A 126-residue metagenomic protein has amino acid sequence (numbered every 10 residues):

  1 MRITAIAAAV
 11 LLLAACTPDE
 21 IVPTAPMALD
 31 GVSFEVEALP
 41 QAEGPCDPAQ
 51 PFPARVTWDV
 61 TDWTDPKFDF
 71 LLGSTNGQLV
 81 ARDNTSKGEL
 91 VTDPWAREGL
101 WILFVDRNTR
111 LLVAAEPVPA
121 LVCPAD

Functional and structural regions predicted by a protein language model:
M1-A8: Sec-dependent signal peptide recognition, specifically the positively charged N-region followed immediately by
L12-A15: C-terminal motif of bacterial Sec signal peptides marking the signal peptidase cleavage site
T17-D19: Bacterial signal peptide processing site
T24-A25, R110-D126: Edge beta-strands of extracellular beta-sandwich domains
Q50-V56: Structural beta-strand segments of beta-rich domains
V60-K67, R97: Short proline/glycine-enriched turn/loop motifs at strand-loop junctions of beta-rich domains
L79-S86: Short beta-strand segments within Ig-like beta-sandwich modules, predominantly Fibronectin type-III
V91-W101: Surface-exposed, short loops/turns at beta-strand junctions within beta-sandwich domains
